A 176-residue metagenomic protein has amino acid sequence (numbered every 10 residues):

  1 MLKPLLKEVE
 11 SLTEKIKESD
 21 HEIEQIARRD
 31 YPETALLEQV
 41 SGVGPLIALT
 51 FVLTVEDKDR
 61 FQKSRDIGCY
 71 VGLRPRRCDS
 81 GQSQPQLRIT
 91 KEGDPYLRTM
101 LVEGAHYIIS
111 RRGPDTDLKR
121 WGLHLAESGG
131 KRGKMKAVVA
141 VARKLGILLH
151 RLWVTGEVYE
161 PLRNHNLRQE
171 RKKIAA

Functional and structural regions predicted by a protein language model:
M1-A176: A detector of single, family-specific signature residues that are central to catalytic or substrate-handling motifs
